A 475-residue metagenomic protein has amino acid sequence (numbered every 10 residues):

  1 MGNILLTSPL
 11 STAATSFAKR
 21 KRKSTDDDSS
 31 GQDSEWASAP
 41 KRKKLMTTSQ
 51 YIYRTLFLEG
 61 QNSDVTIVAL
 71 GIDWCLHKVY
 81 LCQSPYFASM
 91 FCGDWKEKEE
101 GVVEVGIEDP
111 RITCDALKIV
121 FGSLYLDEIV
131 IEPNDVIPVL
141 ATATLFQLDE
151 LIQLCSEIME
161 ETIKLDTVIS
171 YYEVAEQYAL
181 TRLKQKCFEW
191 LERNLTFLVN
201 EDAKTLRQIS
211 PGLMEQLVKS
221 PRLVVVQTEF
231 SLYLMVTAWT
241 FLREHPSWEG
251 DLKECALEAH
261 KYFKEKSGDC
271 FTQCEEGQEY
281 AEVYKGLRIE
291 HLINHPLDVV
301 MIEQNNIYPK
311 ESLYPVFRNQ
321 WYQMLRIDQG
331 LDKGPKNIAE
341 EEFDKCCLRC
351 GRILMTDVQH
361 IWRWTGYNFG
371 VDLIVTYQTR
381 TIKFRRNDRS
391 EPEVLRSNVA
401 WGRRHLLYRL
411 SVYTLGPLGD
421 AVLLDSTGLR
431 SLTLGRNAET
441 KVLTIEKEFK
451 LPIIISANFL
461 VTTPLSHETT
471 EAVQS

Functional and structural regions predicted by a protein language model:
M1-N3, Y86-F87: Short intrinsically disordered, low-complexity coil segments enriched in acidic
G2-V79, G122-P133: N-terminal BTB/POZ boundary and linker segment
I4, W74, I137-L140, T144 (+6 more regions): Alpha-helical scaffold in the C-terminal half of BTB/POZ domains and their immediate C-terminal extension
I52-T55, S89-D94, P110, Q177 (+1 more regions): Intrinsically disordered, low-complexity boundary segments flanking structured domains
E59-K164, P211-F241: Canonical BTB/POZ domain core
N62, Y377, P452-I454: A general secondary-structure signal for short beta-strands and their flanking turns/coil in non-transmembrane regions
T444-E471: Short, aromatic- and glycine-rich surface loops/edge beta-strands on solvent-exposed regions
